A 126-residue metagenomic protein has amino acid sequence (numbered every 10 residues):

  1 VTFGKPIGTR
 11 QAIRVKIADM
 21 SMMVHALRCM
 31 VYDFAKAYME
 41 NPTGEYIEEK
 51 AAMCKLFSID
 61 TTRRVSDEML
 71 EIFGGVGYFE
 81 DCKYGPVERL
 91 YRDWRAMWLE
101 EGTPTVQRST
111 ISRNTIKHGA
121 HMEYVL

Functional and structural regions predicted by a protein language model:
V1-L126: Alpha-helical interface subdomain recognition
